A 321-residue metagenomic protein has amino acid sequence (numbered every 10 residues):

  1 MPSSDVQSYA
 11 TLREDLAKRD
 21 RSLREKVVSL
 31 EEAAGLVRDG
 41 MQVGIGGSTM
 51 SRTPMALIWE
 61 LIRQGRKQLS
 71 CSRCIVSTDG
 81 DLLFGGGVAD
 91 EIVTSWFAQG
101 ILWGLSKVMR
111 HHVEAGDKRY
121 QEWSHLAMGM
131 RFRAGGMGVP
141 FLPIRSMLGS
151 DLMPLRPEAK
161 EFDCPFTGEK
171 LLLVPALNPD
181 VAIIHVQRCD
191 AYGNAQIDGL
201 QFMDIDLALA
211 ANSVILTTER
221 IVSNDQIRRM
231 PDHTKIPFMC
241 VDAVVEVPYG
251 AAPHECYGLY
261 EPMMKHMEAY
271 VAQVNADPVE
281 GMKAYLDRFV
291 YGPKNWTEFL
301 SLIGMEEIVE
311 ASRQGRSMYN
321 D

Functional and structural regions predicted by a protein language model:
M1-D321: Conserved alpha/beta enzyme-core scaffold
